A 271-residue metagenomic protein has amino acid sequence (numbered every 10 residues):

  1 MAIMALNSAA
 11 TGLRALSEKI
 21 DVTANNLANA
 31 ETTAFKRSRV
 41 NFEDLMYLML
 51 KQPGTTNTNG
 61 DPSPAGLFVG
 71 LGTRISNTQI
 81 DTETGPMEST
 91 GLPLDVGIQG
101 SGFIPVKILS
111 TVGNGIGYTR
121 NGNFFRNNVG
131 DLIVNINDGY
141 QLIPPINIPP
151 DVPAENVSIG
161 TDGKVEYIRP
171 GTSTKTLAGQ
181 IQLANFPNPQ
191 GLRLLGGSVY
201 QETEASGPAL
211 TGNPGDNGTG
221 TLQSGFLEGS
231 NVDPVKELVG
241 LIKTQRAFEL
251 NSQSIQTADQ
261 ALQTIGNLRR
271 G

Functional and structural regions predicted by a protein language model:
M1-G271: Amphipathic alpha-helical polymerization modules
